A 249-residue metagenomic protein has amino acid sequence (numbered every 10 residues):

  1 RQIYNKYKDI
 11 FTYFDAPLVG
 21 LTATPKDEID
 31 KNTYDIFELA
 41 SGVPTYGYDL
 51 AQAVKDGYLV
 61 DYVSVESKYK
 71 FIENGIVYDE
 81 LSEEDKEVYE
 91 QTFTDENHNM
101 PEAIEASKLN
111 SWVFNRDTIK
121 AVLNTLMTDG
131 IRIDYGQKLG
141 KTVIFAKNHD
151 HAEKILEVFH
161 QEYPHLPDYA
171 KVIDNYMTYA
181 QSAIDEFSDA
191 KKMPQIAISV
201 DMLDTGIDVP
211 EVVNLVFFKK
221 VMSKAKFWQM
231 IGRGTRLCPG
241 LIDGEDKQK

Functional and structural regions predicted by a protein language model:
R1-I3, I10-K31, G57: Conserved helicase ATPase motor motifs in RecA-like P-loop NTPase domains
R1-K6, K31-G47, L237-K247: Substrate-gripping "pore-loop 1 plus following alpha2 helix"
K6-Y13, N32, I36, A53 (+5 more regions): Alpha-helical scaffold elements adjacent to nucleotide-binding pockets in ATP/GTP-utilizing enzyme cores
L21-P25, N148-H149, V200-D201, R233-G234: A short beta-strand-to-loop transition that corresponds to the Sensor-1 phosphate-sensing loop of AAA+ P-loop ATPases
D27-N32, Y62, I72-I76, A152-K154 (+4 more regions): Switch/connector loops and helix/strand junctions flanking conserved nucleotide-binding motifs in nucleotide-processing
K31-L139: Interdomain helical connector at the RecA1-RecA2 junction of SF1/SF2 helicase-like NTPases
F93-S199: Conserved C-terminal RecA-like helicase domain
P167-K249: Conserved RecA-like P-loop NTPase helicase motor core
